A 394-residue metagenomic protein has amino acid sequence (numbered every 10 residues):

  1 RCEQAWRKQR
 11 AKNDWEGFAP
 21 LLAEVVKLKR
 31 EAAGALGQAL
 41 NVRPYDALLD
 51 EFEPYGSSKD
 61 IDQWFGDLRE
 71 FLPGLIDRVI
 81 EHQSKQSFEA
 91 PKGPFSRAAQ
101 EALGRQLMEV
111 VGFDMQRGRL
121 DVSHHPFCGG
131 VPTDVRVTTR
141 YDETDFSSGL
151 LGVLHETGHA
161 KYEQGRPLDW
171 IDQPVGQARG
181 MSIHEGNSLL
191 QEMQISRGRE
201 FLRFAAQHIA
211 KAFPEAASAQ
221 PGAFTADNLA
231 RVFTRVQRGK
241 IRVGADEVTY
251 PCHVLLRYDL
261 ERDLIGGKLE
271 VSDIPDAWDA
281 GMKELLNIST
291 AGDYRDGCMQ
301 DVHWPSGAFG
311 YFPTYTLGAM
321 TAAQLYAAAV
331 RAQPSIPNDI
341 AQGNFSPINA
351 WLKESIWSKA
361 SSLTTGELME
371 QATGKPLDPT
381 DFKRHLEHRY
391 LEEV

Functional and structural regions predicted by a protein language model:
C2-F146: Contiguous, non-catalytic segments that form substrate-binding/exosite surfaces or channel walls
R7, V254, Y258-V394: C-terminal, non-catalytic "cap/extension" segments appended to globular domains
L21-E24, W64, S96, G129-T133 (+10 more regions): Secondary-structure capping and boundary motifs in well-ordered enzyme cores
F65, R69-L72, R97-E101, L107-D121 (+2 more regions): All-alpha helical catalytic cores of prenyl diphosphate-utilizing isoprenoid enzymes
Q116, D169-Q173, R197-Q207, V271-S272 (+1 more regions): Acidic/polar loop patches that form or flank catalytic/metal-binding clefts of enzymes that bind anionic ligands
S148-L168, E185-L189: Active-site recognition of the HExxH zinc-binding catalytic motif
Q164-G165, Q191, I195, R199 (+5 more regions): Active-site-proximal binding-pocket segments
Q177-P221: Post-HExxH zinc-binding segment in Zn-dependent metallohydrolases
